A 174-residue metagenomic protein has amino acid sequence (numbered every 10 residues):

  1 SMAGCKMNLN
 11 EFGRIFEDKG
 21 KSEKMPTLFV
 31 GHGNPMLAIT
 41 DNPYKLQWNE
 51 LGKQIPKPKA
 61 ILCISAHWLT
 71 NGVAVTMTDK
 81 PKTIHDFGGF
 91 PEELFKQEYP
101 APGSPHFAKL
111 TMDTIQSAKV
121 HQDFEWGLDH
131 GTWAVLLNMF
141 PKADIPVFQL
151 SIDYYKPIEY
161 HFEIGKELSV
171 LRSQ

Functional and structural regions predicted by a protein language model:
S1-M7: N-terminal export leaders
N8-A118: A short aromatic-anchored loop/beta-hairpin motif
K19-K21, K53-I55, M139-A143, V170-R172: Solvent-exposed alpha-helices and their adjacent loops that cap or buttress functional pockets in soluble metabolic
Y44-W48, E93-K96, W126-A134, H161-I164: Short acidic (Asp/Glu) patches
Q47-Q54, E159-S173: Long, well-ordered alpha-helical scaffolding segments within enzyme catalytic domains, especially pronounced
Y99, G103, K156, Y160 (+1 more regions): Short, contiguous, pocket-lining structural segments that sit at or immediately flank catalytic/ligand-binding sites
A108-H161: Internal, conserved structured core segments that host functional sites
